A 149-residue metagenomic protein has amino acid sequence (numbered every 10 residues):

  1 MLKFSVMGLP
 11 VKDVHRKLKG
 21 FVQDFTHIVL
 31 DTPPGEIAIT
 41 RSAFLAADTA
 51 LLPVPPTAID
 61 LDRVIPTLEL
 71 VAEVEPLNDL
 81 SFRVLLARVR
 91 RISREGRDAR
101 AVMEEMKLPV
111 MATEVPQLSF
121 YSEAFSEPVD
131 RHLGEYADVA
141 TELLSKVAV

Functional and structural regions predicted by a protein language model:
M1-V29, P34, P76, P116 (+1 more regions): P-loop/Walker-type NTP enzyme "switch/lid" segment
L30, L52, V84-L86: Structural beta-sheet core signal
I37-A58: Inter-motif core of Ras-like GTPase G domains
A46-T49, N78-F82: Short glycine-/polar-rich loops that comprise or flank the Walker A/P-loop and associated switch/sensor motifs
V64-L80: Conserved C-terminal guanine-recognition region of P-loop GTPase G domains, centered on the G4
R88-I92, A99-P128: Beta-strand-loop-alpha "switch" segments that mediate conformational coupling across diverse proteins
Y121-L143: C-terminal boundary of histidine-terminating zinc-finger modules
